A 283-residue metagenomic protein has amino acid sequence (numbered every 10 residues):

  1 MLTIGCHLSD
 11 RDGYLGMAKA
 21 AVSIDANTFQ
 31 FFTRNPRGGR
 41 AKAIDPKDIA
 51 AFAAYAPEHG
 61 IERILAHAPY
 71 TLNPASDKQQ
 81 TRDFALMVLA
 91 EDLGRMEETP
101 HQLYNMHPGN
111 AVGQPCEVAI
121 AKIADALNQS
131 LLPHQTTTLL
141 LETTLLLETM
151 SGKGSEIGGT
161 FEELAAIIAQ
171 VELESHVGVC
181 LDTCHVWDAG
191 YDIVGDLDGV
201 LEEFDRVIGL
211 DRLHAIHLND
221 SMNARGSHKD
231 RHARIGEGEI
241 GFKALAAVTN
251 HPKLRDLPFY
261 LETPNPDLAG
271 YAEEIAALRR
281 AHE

Functional and structural regions predicted by a protein language model:
M1-A66, L72, S76-E91: N-terminal pre-domain/capping segments
H7-R11, R34-P36, A68-T71, G109-A111 (+5 more regions): Active-site beta-loop-alpha junctions enriched in small/polar residues
K19-D25, D45-L65, A90-P100, N128-Q135 (+3 more regions): Acidic (Asp/Glu)-rich catalytic clusters
A21, H67, M96, Y104 (+4 more regions): Conserved, mostly hydrophobic/aromatic
I44-A50, R82, L86-L89, A119-A124 (+3 more regions): Charged helix-capping and loop-helix junction motifs
P57-E58, P74-G178: Active-site acidic/histidine proton-transfer and metal-coordination neighborhood in alpha/beta enzyme cores
A165-E283: Histidine-acidic metal/acid-base catalytic patches
